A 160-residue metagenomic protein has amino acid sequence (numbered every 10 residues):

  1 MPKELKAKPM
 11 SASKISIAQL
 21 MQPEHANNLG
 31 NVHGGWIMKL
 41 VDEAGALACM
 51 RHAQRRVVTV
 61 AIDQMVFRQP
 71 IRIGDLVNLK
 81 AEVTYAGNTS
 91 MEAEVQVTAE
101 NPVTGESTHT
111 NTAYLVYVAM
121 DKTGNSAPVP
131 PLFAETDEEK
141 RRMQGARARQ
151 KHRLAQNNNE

Functional and structural regions predicted by a protein language model:
P2-E4, A61-F67, L79-K80: Short structured motifs
E4-A7, S11-I17, R72-L76, T84-E160: HotDog/MaoC-like acyl-thioester-processing domains
L20-H25: A short small-residue
A26-K39: A conserved, well-ordered hydrophobic junction motif at loop->secondary-structure transitions
N28-N31, M50, Q69, E106-S107: Short histidine-centered beta-strand/loop micro-motifs that create catalytic or ligand/metal-coordination sites
W36-Q54: Active-site helix/loop of acyl-thioester processing domains in fatty-acid/polyketide metabolism, spanning hotdog-fold
Q54-R72: Small beta-barrel nucleic-acid-binding modules, principally OB-folds
